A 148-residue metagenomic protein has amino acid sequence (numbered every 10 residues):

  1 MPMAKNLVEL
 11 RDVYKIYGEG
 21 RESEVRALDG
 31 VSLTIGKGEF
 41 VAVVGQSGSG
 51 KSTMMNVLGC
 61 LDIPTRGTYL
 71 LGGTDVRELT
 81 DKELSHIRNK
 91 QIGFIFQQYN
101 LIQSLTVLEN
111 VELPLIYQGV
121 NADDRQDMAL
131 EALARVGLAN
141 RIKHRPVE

Functional and structural regions predicted by a protein language model:
M3-L7, I16-G30: A short, flexible loop at the N-terminus of ABC-type nucleotide-binding domains that lies
E22-V25, V76-G93, D123: ABC ATPase NBD coupling module
V44-Q46: The feature captures the beta-strand-to-loop junction immediately N-terminal to the Walker
G59: Helix-to-loop junction immediately C-terminal to a conserved catalytic motif
G67-D75: Conserved ABC transporter NBD signature motif
T74-D75, I116, D123-R141: Conserved ABC ATPase "signature" region
E83, R145-E148: Conserved ABC ATPase signature
Q103-L113: Short coil-to-helix segment of the ABC ATPase nucleotide-binding domain corresponding to the Q-loop/switch region
